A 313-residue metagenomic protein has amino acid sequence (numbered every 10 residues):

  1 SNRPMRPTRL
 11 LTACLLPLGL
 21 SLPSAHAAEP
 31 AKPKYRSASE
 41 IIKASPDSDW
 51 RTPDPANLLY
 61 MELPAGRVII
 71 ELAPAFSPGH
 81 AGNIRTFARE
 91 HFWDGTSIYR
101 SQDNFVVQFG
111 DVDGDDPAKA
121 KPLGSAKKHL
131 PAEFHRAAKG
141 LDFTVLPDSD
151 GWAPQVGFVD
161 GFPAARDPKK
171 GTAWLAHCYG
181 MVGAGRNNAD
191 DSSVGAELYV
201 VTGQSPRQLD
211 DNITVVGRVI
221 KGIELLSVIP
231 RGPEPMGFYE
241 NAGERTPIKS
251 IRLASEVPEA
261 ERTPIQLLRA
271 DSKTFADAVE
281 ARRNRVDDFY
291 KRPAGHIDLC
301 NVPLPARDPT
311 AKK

Functional and structural regions predicted by a protein language model:
S1-P4: Short, Lys/Arg-enriched N-terminal segments with co-localized hydrophobic residues within the first ~10-30 amino acids
R6-R9: Bacterial Sec-dependent N-terminal signal peptides
T12-S21: Bacterial N-terminal signal peptides
A25-K313: Cyclophilin-like peptidyl-prolyl cis-trans isomerases
